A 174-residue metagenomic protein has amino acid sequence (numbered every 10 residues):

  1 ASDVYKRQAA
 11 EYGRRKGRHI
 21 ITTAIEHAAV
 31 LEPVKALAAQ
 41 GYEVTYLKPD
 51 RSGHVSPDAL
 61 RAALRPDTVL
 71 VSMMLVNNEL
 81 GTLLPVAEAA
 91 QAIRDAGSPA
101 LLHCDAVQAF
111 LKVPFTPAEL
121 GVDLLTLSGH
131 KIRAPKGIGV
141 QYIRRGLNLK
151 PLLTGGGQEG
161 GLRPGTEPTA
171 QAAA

Functional and structural regions predicted by a protein language model:
S2-A174: Pyridoxal 5′-phosphate
